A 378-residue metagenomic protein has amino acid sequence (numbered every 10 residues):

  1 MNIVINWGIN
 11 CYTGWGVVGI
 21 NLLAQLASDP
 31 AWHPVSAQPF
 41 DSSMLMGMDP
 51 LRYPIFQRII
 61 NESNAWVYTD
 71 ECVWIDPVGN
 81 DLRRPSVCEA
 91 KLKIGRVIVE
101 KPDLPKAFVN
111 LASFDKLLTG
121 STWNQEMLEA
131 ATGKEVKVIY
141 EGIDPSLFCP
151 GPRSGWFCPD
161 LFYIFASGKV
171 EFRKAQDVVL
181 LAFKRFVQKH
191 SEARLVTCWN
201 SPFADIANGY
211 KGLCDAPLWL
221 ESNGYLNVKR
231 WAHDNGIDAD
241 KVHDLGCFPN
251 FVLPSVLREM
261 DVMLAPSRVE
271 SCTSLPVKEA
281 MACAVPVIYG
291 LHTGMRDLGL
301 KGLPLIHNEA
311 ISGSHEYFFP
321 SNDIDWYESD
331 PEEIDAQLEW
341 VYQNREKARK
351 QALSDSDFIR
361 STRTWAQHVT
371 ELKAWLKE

Functional and structural regions predicted by a protein language model:
M1-E71: N-terminal pre-catalytic "stem/leader" segment of glycosyltransferase-like enzymes
V4, M44-A131: Extended catalytic core of nucleotide-activated donor transferases of GT-like folds
P105-K106, I143-W156, F162: Acidic anion/phosphate-binding donor-loop and adjacent secondary structure in glycosyltransferase catalytic cores
W156-K174, L180-K184, L195-T197: Conserved donor-binding/catalytic core segment of Leloir-type glycosyltransferases
A207-F251, S255: Nucleotide-activated donor-binding/catalytic signature segment of Leloir-type glycosyltransferases, i.e., the conserved
S255-C272, V285-P286: Acidic donor-binding loop of glycosyltransferase active sites
P286-Y289, L303-I306: Short hydrophobic beta-strand element within catalytic cores of glycosyltransferases and related nucleotide-activated
E328-I334, Q343-L376: A charged, aromatic-enriched C-terminal amphipathic alpha-helix characteristic of glycosyltransferases across folds
